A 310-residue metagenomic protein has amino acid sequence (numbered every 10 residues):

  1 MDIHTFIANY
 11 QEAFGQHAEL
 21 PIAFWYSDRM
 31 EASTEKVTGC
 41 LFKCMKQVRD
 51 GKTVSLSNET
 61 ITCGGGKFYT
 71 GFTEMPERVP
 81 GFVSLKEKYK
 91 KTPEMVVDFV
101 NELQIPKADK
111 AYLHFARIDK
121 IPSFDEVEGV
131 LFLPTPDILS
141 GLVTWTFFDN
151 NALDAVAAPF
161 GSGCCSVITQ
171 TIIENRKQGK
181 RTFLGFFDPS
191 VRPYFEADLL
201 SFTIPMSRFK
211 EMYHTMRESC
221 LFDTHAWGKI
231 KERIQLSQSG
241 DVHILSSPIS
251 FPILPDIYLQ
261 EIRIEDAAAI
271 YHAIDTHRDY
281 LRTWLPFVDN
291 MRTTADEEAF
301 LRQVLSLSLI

Functional and structural regions predicted by a protein language model:
D2-S246: Acidic, serine/proline-rich low-complexity intrinsically disordered regions
L245-I310: GNAT-family acyltransferases
